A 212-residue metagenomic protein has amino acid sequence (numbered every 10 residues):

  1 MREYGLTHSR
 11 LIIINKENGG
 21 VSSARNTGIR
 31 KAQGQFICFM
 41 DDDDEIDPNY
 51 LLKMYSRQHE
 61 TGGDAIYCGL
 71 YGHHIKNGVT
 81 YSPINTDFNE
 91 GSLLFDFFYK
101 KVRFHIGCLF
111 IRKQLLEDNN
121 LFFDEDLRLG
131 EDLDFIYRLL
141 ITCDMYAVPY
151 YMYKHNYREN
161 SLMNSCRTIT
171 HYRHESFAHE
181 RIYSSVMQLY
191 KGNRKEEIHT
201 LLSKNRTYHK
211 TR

Functional and structural regions predicted by a protein language model:
M1-N15: Acidic donor-binding segment of Leloir-type glycosyltransferases
K16, G63-L70, V148, H155: Short glycine/serine/threonine-enriched helix-capping/active-site loop that flanks the nucleotide-sugar donor pocket
K16-A32: Glycine-rich, basic loop-to-helix element that forms the pyrophosphate-binding segment of sugar-nucleotide handling
I37: Short aromatic/hydrophobic "clamp" motif used to bind/position activated sugar donors
D41-E45: The conserved acidic donor/metal-binding loop of glycosyltransferases
N49-Y81: Conserved donor NDP-sugar-binding/catalytic core segment of glycosyltransferases
G91-I169: Conserved nucleotide-sugar donor-binding catalytic segment
K154-R212: C-terminal subregions of glycosyltransferases and related glycan-biosynthesis enzymes
